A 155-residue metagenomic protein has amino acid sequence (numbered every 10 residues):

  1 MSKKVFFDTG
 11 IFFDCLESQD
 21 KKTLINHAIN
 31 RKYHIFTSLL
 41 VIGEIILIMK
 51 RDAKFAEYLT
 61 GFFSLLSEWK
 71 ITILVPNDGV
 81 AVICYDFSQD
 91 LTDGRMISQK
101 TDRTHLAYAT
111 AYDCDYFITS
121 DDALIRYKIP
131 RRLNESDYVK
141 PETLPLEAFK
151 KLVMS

Functional and structural regions predicted by a protein language model:
M1-S2, Y112-S155: Acidic, PIN/NYN-like endoribonuclease modules and their adjacent C-terminal/linker elements
M1-T37, M49-G61: Short, well-structured N-terminal submotif of metal-dependent ribonuclease cores
N26-I29, F62-E68, L133-S136: Short, conserved catalytic or adaptor-binding loops enriched in Gly and charged residues
F36, T72-V75, E142-L144: General small-molecule cofactor/ligand-binding pocket signal
D52-A56, L91-T92, L133-D137: Short, hinge-like loop/turn segments at secondary-structure boundaries
T72-R126: Active-site neighborhoods of divalent-metal-dependent phosphate/nucleic-acid chemistry enzymes
